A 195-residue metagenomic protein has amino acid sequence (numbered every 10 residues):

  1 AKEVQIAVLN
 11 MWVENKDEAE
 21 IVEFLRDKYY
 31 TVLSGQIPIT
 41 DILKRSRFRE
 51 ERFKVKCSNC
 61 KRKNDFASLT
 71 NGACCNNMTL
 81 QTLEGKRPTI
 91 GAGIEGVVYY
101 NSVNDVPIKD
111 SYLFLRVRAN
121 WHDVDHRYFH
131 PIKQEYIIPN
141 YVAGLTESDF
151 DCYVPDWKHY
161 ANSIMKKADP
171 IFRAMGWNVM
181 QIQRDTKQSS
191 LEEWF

Functional and structural regions predicted by a protein language model:
A1-F195: DNA-dependent DNA polymerase catalytic subunits
